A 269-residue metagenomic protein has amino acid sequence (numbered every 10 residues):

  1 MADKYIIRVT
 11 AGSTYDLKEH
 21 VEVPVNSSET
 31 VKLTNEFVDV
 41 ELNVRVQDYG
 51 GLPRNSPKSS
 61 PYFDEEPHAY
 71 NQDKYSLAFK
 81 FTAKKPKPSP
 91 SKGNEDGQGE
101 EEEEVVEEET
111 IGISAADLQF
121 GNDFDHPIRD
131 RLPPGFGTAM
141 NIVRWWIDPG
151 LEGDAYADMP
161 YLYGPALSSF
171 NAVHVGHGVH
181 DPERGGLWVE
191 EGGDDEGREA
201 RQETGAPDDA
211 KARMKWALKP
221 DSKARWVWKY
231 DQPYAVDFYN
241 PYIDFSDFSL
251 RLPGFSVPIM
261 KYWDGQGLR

Functional and structural regions predicted by a protein language model:
A2-G186: N-terminal onset of structured domains
A69-K92, E107-A116, Y230-R269: Internal, well-ordered interaction modules that form the hydrophobic cores of assembly/scaffold domains in eukaryotic
N141-D264: Extended, solvent-exposed segments with strong compositional bias
